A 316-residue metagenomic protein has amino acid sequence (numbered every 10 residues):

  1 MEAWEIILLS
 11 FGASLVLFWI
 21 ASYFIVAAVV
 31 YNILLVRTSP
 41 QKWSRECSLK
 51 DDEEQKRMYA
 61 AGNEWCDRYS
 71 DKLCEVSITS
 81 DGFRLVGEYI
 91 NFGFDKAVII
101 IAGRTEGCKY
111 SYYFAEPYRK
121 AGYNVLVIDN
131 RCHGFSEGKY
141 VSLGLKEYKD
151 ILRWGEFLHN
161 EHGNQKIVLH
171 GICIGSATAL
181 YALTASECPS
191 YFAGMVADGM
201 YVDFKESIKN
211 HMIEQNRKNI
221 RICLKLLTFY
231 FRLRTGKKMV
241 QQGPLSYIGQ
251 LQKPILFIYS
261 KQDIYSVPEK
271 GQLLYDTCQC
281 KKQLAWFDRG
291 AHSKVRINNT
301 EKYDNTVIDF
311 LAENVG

Functional and structural regions predicted by a protein language model:
A13-I78: An N-terminal hydrophobic leader/cap segment in hydrolases
A115-E137: Conserved alpha/beta-hydrolase
H133-H162, K166: Catalytic nucleophile-loop/oxyanion-hole region of alpha/beta-hydrolase and closely related hydrolase-like folds
Y181-K238, W286: Hydrolase active-site cap/lid region
Q250-Q252, F257-Y259, D263: Short beta-strand/loop motif that positions the catalytic acidic residue of the alpha/beta-hydrolase fold
I264-K270: Conserved alpha/beta-hydrolase "acid-adjacent" motif
D276-S293: Catalytic histidine neighborhood in serine/cysteine hydrolases with alpha/beta-hydrolase-type architecture
G290-D304: Catalytic histidine-centered segment of alpha/beta-hydrolase-like enzymes
